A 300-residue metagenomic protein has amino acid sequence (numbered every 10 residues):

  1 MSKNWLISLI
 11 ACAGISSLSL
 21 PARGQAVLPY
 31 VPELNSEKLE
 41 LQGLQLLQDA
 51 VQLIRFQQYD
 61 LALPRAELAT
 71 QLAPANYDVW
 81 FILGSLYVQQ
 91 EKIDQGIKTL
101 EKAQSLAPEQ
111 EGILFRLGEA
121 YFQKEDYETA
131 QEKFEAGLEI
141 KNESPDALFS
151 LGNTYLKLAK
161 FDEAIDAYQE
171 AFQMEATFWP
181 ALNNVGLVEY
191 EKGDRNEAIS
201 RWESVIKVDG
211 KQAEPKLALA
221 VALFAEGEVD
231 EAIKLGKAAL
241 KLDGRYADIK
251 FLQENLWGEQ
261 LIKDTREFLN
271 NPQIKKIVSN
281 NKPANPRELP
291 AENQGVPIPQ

Functional and structural regions predicted by a protein language model:
Q25-E37, A238-Q300: Terminal, low-structured helical/coil segments at or just beyond the last alpha-helical repeat
L39-D78, I82-K92, E119, Q123 (+1 more regions): Alpha-helical segment of the N-proximal tetratricopeptide repeat
G43, Y77-D78, E111-G112, P145-D146 (+4 more regions): Helix-start (N-cap) detector for alpha-helical repeat units in TPR-like alpha-solenoids, especially tetratricopeptide
F56-P64, Q89-K102, K124-A136, K157-E170 (+2 more regions): Structural signature of tandem alpha-helical TPR/SEL1-like repeats, specifically the intra-repeat loop/turn
L72, L106, I140, M174 (+2 more regions): Structural marker of alpha-solenoid helical repeat scaffolds
E139-K192: Ligand/cofactor pocket segment of small-molecule handling proteins
E203, K207, A213, L217-D248 (+1 more regions): TPR/TPR-like (Sel1-like) alpha-helical repeat modules
